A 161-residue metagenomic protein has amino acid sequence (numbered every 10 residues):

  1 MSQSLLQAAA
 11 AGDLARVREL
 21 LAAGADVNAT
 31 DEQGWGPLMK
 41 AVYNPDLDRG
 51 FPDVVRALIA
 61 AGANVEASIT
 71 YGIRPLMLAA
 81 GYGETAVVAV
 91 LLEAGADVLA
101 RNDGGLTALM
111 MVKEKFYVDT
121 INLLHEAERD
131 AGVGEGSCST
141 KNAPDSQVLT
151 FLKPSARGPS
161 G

Functional and structural regions predicted by a protein language model:
M1-S4, K113-G161: Ankyrin-repeat-protein effector appendages
S2, L6-A10, R18: Amphipathic alpha-helical repeat scaffolds
Q7-D13, K40-F51, L78-E84, M111-Y117: Ankyrin repeat A-helix N-terminal signature
R16, D53-V54, A86-V87, D119-T120: Conserved ankyrin/ankyrin-like repeat signature
R18-D26, R56-N64, A89-D97, L123-D130: Ankyrin repeat domain, specifically the short helix-to-loop turn at the C-terminus of the second helix of each repeat
A23-W35: Short, charge-rich amphipathic alpha-helical segments embedded in non-transmembrane helical bundles/solenoids
